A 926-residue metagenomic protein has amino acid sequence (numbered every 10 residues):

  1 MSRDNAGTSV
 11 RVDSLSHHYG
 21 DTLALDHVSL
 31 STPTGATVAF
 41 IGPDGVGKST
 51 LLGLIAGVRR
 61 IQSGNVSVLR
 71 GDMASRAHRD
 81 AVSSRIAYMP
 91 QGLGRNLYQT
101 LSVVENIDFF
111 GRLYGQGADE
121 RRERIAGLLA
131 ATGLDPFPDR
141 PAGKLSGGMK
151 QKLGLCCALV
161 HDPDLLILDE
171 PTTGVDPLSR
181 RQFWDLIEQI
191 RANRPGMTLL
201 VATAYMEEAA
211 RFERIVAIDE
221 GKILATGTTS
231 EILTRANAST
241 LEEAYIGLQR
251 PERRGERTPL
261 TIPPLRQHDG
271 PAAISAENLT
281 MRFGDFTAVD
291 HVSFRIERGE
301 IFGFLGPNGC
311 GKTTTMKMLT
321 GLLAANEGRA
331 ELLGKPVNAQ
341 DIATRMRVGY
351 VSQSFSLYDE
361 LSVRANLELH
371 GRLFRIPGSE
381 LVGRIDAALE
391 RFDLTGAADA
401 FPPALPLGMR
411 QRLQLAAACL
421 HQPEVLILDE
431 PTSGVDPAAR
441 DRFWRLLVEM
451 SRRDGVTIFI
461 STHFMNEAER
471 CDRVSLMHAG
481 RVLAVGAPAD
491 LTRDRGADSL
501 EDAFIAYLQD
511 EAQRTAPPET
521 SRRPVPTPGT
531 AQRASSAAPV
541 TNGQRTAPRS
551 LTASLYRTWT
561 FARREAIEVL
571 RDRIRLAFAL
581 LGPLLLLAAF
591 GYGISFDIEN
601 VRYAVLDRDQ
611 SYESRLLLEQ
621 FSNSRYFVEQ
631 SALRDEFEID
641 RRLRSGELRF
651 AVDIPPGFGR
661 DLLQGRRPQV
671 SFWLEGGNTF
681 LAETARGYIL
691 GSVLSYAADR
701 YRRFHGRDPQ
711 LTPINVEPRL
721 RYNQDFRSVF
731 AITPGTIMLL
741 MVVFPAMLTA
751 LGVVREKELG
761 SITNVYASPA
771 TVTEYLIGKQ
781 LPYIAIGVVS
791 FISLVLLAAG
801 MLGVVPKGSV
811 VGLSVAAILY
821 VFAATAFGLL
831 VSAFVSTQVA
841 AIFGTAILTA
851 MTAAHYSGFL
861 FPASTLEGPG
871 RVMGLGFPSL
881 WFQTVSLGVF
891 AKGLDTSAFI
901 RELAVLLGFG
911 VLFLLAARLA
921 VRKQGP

Functional and structural regions predicted by a protein language model:
A56, T320: Helix-to-loop junction immediately C-terminal to a conserved catalytic motif
G64-S75, V82-S84, G328-N338, A343-T344: Conserved ABC transporter NBD signature motif
D108, R112, E120-F137, E368 (+2 more regions): Conserved ABC ATPase "signature" region
L166-D169, L426-D429: Catalytic Walker B motif of ABC-type/P-loop ATPase nucleotide-binding domains
R250, A589, D609-Q610, S631 (+4 more regions): Membrane-spanning alpha-helical segments of multipass transporters and channels
N542-F730: Extracytoplasmic/periplasmic domains immediately adjacent to an N-terminal transmembrane anchor in multi-pass membrane
